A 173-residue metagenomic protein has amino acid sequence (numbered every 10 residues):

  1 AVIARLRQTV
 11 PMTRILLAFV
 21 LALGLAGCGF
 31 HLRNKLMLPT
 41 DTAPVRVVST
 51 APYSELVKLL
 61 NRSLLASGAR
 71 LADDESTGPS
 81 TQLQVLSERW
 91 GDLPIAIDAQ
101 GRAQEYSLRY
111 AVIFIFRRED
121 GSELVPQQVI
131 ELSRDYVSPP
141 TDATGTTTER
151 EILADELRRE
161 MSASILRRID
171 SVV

Functional and structural regions predicted by a protein language model:
R7, M12-I15: Positively charged n-region of N-terminal signal peptides that target proteins for export
G24-G27: C-terminal motif of bacterial Sec signal peptides marking the signal peptidase cleavage site
G29-L32: Bacterial signal peptide processing site
T40-V48, D142-T147: Acidic/histidine-rich, surface-exposed loop or edge segments in extracytoplasmic proteins
A43-R89: N-terminal segment of the mature soluble domain
L64-G68, R89, F116-D120, P140 (+1 more regions): Sec/Tat-exported extracytoplasmic proteins
Q84-V129, S133-E151: Surface-exposed short loop/turn segments
T144-V173: C-terminal/domain-edge helix-coil "capping" segments
